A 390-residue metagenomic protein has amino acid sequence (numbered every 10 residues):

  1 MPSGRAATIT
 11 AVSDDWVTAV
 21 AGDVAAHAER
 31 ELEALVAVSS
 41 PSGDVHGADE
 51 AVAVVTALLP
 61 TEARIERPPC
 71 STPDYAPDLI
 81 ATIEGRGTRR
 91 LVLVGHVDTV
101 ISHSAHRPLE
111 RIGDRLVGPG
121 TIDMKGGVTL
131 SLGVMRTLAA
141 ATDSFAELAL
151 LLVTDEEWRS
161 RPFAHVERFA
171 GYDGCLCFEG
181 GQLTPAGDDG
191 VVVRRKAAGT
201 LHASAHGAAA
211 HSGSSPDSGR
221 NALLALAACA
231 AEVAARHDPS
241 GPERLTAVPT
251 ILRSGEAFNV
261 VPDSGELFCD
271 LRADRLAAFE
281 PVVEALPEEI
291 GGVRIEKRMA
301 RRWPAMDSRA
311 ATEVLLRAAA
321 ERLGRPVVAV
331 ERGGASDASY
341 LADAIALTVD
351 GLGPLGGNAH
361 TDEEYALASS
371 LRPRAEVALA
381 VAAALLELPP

Functional and structural regions predicted by a protein language model:
A11-P119, T137-S144: Acidic/His- and Gly-rich active-site-bordering loop/insert found across diverse amide/peptide-bond hydrolases
T88-L152, W158, A170-Y172, D362 (+1 more regions): Active-site metal-coordination/substrate-binding segment of hydrolases, especially metallo-dependent peptidases
D98-I112, R194-S204, A318, G353-P354: Acidic-glycine-rich active-site phosphate/pyrophosphate-binding loop
M124-R194, P249, N259, L386 (+1 more regions): Acidic/histidine-rich catalytic neighborhood of metal-dependent amide-processing enzymes
L183, A203-A210, G351-H360: A glycine-centered beta->alpha junction motif in the catalytic cores of kinase/phosphotransferase enzymes
S215-R253, F258-V261, A273-E296: Acidic-enriched catalytic cores of C-N bond-cleaving enzymes acting on peptides and small amides
L224, A230-P239, R302-V349: Active-site-adjacent substrate-binding region of metalloamidase/peptidase-like peptide-processing proteins
L252, R325-L388: Zn-dependent metallopeptidase/amidohydrolase metal-coordination segment
